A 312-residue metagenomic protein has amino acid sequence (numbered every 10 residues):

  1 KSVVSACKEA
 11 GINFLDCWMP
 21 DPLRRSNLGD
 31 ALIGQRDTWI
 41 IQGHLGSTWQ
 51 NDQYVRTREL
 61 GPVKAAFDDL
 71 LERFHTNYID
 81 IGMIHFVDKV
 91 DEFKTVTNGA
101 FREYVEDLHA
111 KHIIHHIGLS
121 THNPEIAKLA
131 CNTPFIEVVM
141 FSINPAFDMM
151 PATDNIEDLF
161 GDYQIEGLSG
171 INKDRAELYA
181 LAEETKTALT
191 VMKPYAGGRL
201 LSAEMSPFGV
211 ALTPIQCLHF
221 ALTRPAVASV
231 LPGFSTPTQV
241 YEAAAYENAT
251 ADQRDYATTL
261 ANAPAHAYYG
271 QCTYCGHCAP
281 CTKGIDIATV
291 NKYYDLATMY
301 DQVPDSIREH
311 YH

Functional and structural regions predicted by a protein language model:
K1, Q42-Y54, M83-F86, Y195-R199: N-terminal small/glycine-rich loop or linker at the start of catalytic domains across soluble metabolic enzymes
K1, V87-K292, L296-Y311: Beta/alpha (TIM)-barrel catalytic core signal, keyed to glycine-rich beta->alpha loops juxtaposed to Asp/Glu that bind
K1-G43, Y104, A110: N-terminal binding-site loop/beta-alpha segment at the start of enzyme catalytic domains that lines or forms
V3, G61-L71, Y104: Short, well-ordered amphipathic alpha-helical segments that serve as non-catalytic structural scaffolds within diverse
E9, L28-I40, L71-N77, A130-P134 (+1 more regions): Acidic (Asp/Glu)-rich catalytic clusters
E9-I12, T76-I79, I114, I136 (+1 more regions): A structural motif
D16-S26, T48-N51, R56-G61, V90-V96 (+3 more regions): Acidic-and-aromatic substrate-binding clefts and catalytic sites of carbohydrate-active enzymes
D69-E92: Active-site groove signature of glycoside hydrolases
